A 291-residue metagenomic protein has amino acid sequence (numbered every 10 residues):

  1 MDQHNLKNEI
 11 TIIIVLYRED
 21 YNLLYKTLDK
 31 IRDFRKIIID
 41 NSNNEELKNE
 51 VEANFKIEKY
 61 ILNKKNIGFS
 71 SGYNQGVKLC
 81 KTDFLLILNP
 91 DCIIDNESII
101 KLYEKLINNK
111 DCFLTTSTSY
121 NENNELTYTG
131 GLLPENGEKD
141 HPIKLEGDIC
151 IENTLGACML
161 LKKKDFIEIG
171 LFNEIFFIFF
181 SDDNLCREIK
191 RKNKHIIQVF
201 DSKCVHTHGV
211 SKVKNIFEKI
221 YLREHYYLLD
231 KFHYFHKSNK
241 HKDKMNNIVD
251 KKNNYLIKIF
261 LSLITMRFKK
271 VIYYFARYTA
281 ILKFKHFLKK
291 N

Functional and structural regions predicted by a protein language model:
I14-D33: Short, well-formed alpha-helical segments that are part of the catalytic scaffolds of diverse glycosyltransferases
L24, L222-D230, K240-N291: Non-catalytic, C-terminal membrane-associated alpha-helical segments of glycosyltransferases
K30, D40-N49: A conserved acidic beta->alpha catalytic loop
F34-N43, I61-N63: Short beta-strand/loop segment that forms part of the nucleotide-sugar
N63-C80: Glycine-rich, basic loop-to-helix element that forms the pyrophosphate-binding segment of sugar-nucleotide handling
Q75, C92-L171, D183, K214: Acidic/His-rich active-site region of diverse nucleotide-sugar glycosyltransferases
L85: Short aromatic/hydrophobic "clamp" motif used to bind/position activated sugar donors
E152-N153, C158, I167-Q198, S202-V205 (+2 more regions): Donor nucleotide-sugar recognition loop
